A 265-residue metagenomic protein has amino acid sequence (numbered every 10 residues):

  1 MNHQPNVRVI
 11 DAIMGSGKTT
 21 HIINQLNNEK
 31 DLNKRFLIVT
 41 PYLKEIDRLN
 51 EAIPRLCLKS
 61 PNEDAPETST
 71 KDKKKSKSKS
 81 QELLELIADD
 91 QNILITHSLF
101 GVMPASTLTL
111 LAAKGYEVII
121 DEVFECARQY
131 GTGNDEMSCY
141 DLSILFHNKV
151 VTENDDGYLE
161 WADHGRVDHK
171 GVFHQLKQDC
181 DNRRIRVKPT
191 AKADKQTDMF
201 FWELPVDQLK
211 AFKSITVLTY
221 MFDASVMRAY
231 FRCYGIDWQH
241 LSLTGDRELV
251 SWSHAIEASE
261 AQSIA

Functional and structural regions predicted by a protein language model:
N2-P5, N27-N33, L83-D90, L110-K114 (+1 more regions): Flexible, charged surface loops at secondary-structure boundaries
H3-N24: Walker A/P-loop
V7-V9, R35-L37, Q91-L94, E117: Residue-level preference for the first positions of well-ordered beta-strands
A12-M14, T40-L43, N62, I95-L99 (+2 more regions): Structural motif
H21-A65, S98-F100, A127: Conserved Walker A/P-loop ATP-binding site and its immediately adjacent core in helicase/helicase-like ATPase domains
L43, P54-M103: Inter-Walker segment of RecA-like/P-loop motor cores
H97-W238: Signature of the SF2 helicase/ATPase Hel1-core->accessory helical subdomain module
L243-A265: Helicase-core coupling region on the C-terminal RecA-like lobe
